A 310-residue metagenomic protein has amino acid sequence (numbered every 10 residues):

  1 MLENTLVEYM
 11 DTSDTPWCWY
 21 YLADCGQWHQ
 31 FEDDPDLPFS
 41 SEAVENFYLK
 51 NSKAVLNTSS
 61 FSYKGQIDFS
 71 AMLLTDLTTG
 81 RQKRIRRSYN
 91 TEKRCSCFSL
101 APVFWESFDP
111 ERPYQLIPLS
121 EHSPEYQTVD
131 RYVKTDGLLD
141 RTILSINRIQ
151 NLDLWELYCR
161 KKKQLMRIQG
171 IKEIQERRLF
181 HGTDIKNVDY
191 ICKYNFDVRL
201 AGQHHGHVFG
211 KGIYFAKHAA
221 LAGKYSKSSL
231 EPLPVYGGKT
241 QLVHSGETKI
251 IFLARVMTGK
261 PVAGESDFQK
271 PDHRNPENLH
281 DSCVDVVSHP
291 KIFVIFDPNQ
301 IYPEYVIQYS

Functional and structural regions predicted by a protein language model:
M1-E121, E125-T128, G137-D140: Eukaryote-biased intrinsically disordered, low-complexity acidic regions enriched in Ser/Thr/Pro
E3-V7, S40-V44, K50-A54, T58-S62 (+8 more regions): Eukaryotic intrinsically disordered and solvent-exposed regulatory patches
L6-V7, C25, E32-P35, S70-A71 (+7 more regions): Short coil/turn segments at secondary-structure boundaries
D14-C18, N51-V55, K64-Q66, A71-L73 (+8 more regions): Beta-strand-rich binding-surface signature of beta-sandwich/beta-barrel folds used to engage anionic ligands
Y20, T75, R86, N147 (+3 more regions): Residues in well-ordered beta-strands of folded domains
D24-Q27, F61-Y63, L73-L74, T79-R81 (+8 more regions): Conserved beta-strand elements of beta-rich interaction domains across eukaryotes, especially beta-propellers
L100-G210: Internal glycine-rich, Lys/Arg-flanked active-site/core loops of soluble domains
R167-I171, R177, I185-S310: Segments that shape or occlude catalytic/ligand-binding pockets
